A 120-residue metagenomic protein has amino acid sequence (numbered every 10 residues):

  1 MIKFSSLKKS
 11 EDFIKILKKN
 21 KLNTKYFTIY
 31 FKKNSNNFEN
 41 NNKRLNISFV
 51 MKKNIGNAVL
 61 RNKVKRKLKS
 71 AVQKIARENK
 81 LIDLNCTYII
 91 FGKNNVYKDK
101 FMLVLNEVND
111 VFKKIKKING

Functional and structural regions predicted by a protein language model:
M1-G120: Positively charged, solvent-exposed patches that mediate nucleic-acid binding
